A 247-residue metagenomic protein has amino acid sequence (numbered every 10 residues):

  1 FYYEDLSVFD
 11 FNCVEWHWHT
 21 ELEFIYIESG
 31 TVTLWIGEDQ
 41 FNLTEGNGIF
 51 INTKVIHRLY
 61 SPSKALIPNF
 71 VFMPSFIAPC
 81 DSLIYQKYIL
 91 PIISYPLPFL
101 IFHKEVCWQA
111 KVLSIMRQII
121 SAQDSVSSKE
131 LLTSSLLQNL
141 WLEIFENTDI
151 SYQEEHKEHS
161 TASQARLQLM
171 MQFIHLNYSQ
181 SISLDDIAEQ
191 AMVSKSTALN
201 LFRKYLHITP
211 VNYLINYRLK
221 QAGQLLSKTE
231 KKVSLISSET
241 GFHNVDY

Functional and structural regions predicted by a protein language model:
F1-D5, I56-S121, E146-S151: A hydrophobic/aromatic-rich effector-binding and dimerization subdomain of bacterial HTH-type transcriptional regulators
F1-T44, G48, K54-V55, S61 (+3 more regions): Generic protein-terminus/edge-of-domain signal
E28, L113-D124, M171, H175-Y178 (+1 more regions): Regular secondary-structure segments
C107, Q123-N139: All-alpha amphipathic helical-bundle segments outside canonical DNA-binding/catalytic cores that form hydrophobic
Q138-E155: Linker/hinge segments immediately adjacent to helix-turn-helix/homeobox DNA-binding domains
E146-T148, L169-L219, S227, K231 (+1 more regions): Basic/polar phosphate-binding segments, predominantly the helix-turn-helix DNA-binding elements of transcriptional
